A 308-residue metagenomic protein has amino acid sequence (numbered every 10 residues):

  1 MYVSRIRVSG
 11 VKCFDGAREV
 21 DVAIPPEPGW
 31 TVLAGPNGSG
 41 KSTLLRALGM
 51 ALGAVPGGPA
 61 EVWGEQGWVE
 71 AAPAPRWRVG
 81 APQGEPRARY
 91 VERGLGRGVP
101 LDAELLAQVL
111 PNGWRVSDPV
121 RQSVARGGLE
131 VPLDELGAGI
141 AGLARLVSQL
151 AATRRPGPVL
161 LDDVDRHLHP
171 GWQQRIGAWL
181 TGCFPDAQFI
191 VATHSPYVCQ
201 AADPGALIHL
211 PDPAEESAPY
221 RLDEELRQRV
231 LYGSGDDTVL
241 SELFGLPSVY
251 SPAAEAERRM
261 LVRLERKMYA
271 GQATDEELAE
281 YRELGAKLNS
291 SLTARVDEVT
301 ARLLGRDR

Functional and structural regions predicted by a protein language model:
M1, P59-E65, S117-R121: A short, compositionally biased
M1-G58, V124-A253: Switch/communication elements of ASCE P-loop NTPase nucleotide-binding domains
P26, W77-V79, G113-S117: Assembly/interface hotspot detector across virion components, adhesins/toxins, and nucleic-acid enzymes
P26-G29, Q83-R93: Short, surface-exposed linear segments at secondary-structure transitions and domain or protein termini
T31, P36, R46, V62-W63 (+4 more regions): FAD-dinucleotide binding site
R46-P86: Conserved P-loop NTP-binding catalytic core
Y90-A141, S148-T153: Extended helical coiled-coil dimerization/tether regions that scaffold and oligomerize large DNA-maintenance assemblies
A214, Q228-R308: Acidic, Mg2+-coordinating catalytic modules of nucleic-acid enzymes
